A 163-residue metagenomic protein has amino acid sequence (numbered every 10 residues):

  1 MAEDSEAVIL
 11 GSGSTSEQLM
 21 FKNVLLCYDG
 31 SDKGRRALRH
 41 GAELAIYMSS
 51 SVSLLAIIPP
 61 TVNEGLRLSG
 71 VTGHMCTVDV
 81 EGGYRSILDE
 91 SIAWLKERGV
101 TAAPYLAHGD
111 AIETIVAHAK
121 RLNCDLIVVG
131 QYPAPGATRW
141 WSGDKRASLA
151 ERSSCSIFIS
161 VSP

Functional and structural regions predicted by a protein language model:
M1-L19, A93-I127: Structural beta-alpha unit
M1-R36, E151-P163: Intrinsically disordered or low-complexity boundary/linker segments at protein termini and domain junctions
S16-G73: Small/aliphatic-rich secondary-structure junction motif
S53, A103, F158: Conserved beta-strand positions in the Rossmann-like core of class I SAM-dependent methyltransferases
S69-G73, R121-N123, K145-A147: Short, hinge-like loop/turn segments at secondary-structure boundaries
T72-S86: A short acidic, glycine-rich active-site loop that binds or catalyzes chemistry on phosphate/adenosine moieties
L126-E151: Glycine-rich, Arg-bearing micro-motifs that act as flexible, cationic patches
